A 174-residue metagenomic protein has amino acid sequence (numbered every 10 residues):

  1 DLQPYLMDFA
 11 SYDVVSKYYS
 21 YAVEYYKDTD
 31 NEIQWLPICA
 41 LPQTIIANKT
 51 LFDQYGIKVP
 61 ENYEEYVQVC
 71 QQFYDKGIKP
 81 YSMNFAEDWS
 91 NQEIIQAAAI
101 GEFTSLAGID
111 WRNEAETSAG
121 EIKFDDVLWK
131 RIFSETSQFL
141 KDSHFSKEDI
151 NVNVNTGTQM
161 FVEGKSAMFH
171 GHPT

Functional and structural regions predicted by a protein language model:
D1, S134-T174: Extracytoplasmic/periplasmic substrate-binding proteins
D1-Q43, K58, V67, F73 (+2 more regions): Hinge/lid segment of periplasmic solute-binding proteins
L2-Y5, N48, N62-V69, N91-I94 (+2 more regions): Stable alpha-helical elements in mature extracytoplasmic
M7-Y18, G101-R131: Short, solvent-exposed loop/beta-turn-alpha elements that line the ligand-binding surface or hinge of extracytoplasmic
I33-W35, D75-A86: Bilobed periplasmic-binding protein-like "clamshell/Venus-flytrap" ligand-binding domains
A40-P42, A47, T156: A conserved catalytic-core signature of glycosyltransferases
T50-P60, D142-H144: Aromatic-glycine-rich donor-binding/catalytic loop that engages nucleotide-sugar donors across glycosyltransferases
Q72, E114-D149: Glycine-centered hinge/linker elements that transmit conformational signals in sensory and ligand-binding systems
